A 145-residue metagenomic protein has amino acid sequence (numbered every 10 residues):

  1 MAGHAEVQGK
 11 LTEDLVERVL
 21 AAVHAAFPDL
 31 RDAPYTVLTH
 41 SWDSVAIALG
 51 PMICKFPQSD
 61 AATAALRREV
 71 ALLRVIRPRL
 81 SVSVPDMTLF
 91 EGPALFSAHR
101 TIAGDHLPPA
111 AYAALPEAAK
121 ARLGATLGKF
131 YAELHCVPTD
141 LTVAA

Functional and structural regions predicted by a protein language model:
M1-R31: Juxta-kinase regulatory segment immediately upstream of eukaryotic protein kinase catalytic domains
G3-G9, A33-A145: ATP-binding pocket architecture of kinase catalytic cores
